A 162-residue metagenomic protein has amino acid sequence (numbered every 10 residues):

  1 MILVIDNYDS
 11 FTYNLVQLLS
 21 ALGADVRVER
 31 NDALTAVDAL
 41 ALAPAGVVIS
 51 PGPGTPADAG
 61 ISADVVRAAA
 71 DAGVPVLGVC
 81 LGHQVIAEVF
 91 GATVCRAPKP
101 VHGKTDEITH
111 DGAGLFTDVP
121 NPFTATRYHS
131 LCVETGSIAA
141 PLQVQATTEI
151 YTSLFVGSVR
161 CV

Functional and structural regions predicted by a protein language model:
M1-V74: N-terminal beta1-alpha1 cap of cysteine-dependent amidohydrolase-like domains
D6-D9, Q84, R160: Acidic active-site catalytic centers that drive phospho-/nucleotidyl reactions and related ester hydrolyses
N7, R30, L81-G82, H129: A secondary-structure boundary/capping signal
R27-A33, D106-H110, A125-H129, Q143-Q145: Short gly/ser/thr-rich secondary-structure transition/capping motifs
E29, A97, V162: Hydrophobic residues at beta-strand termini and immediately following loops that shape nucleotide-binding pockets
A41-D118, P122-T124: Cysteine-nucleophile active-site neighborhood
G114-A146: Catalytic beta-strand/loop cores that center a nucleophilic Ser/Cys/Thr and support acyl-enzyme chemistry
V144-Y151, V156-V162: Short, small-residue-biased leader/transition segments that mark boundaries at the very start of proteins
